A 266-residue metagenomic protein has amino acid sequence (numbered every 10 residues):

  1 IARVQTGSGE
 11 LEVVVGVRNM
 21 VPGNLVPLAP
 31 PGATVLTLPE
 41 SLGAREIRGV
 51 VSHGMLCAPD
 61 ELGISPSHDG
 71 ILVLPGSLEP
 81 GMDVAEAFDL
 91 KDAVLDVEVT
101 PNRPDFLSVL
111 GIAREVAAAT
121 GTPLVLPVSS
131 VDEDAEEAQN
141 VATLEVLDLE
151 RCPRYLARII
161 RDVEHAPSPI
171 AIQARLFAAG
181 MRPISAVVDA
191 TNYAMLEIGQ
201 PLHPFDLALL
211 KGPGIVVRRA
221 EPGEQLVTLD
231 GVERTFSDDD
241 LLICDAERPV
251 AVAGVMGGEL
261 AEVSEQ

Functional and structural regions predicted by a protein language model:
I1-E136, A246: Phosphate-backbone binding interfaces of nucleic-acid-interacting proteins
I1-V14, G81, A174, T191-E265: Conserved mixed alpha/beta core segments that line enzyme active sites in large multi-domain catalysts
A2, T120, L124-E224, G257: Glycine/proline-enriched, intrinsically flexible loops and inter-domain linkers
G9, P22, V50-S52, K91-A93 (+7 more regions): A generic structural signal for well-ordered coil/turn residues at beta-strand boundaries that shape enzyme active-site
V13, L42, E46, V99-F106 (+6 more regions): Hydrophobic alpha-helical scaffolding
R18-L25, P101-T120, G180-D206, E247-E265: Conserved phosphate/anionic-ligand binding catalytic regions in large, soluble enzymes, centered on
G49, F106-V109, P153, H165-P169 (+5 more regions): Active-site-proximal structural scaffolding
A85-D89, L149-R151, V263-E265: Short glycine/proline-enriched loop/turn "hinge" motifs that connect secondary-structure elements and lie
